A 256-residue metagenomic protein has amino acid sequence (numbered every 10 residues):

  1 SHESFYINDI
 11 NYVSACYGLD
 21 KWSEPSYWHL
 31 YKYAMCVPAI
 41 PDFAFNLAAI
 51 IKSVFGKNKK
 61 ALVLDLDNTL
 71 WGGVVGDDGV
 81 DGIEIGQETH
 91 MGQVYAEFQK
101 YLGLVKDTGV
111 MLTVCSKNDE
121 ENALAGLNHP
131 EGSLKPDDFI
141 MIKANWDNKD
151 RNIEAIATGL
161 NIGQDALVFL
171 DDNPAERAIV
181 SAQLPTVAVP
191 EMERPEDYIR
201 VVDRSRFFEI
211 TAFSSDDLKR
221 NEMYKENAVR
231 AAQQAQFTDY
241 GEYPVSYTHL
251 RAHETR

Functional and structural regions predicted by a protein language model:
S1-V63, L70-W71, G76-D77, D81 (+2 more regions): Extracellular glycan-modifying ectodomains
I85-Q93, I140-N145: Short, contiguous acidic/charged loop-to-helix segments that flank catalytic cores in large enzymes
Q87-V110: Short, acidic loop-to-helix structural element flanking the phosphoryl-transfer center in phosphate-processing enzymes
N118-A144: Substrate-recognition/cap helix-loop segment adjacent to the acidic, metal-dependent catalytic center of Asp-based
I153-N173, V180: Conserved Lys-Pro-Asp/Glu-containing loop-to-beta segment of HAD-superfamily phosphomonoesterases, centered on
A175-V245: Contiguous mid-protein beta-loop-alpha structural module that forms a pocket-lining wall or clamp of enzyme active
T248-T255: Conserved small/polar residues in nucleotide/adenosyl-binding loops
